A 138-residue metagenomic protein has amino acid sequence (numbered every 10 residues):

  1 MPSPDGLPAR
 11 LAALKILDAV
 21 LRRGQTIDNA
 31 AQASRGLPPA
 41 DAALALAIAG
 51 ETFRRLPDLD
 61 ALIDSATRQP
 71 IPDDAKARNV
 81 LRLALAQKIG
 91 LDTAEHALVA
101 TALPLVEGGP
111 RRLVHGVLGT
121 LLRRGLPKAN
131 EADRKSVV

Functional and structural regions predicted by a protein language model:
M1-V138: Class I Rossmann-like S-adenosyl-L-methionine
